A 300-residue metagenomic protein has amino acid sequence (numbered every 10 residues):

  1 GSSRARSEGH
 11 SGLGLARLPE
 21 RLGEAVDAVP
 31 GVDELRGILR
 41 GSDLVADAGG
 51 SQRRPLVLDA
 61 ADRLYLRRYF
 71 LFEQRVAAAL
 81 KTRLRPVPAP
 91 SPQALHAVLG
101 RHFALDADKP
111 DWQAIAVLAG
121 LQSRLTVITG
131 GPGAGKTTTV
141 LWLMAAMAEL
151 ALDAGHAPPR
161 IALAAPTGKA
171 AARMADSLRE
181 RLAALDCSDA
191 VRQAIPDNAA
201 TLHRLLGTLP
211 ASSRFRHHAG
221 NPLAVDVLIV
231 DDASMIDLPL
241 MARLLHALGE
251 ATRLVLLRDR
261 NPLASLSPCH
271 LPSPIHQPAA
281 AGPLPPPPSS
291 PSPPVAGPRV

Functional and structural regions predicted by a protein language model:
G1-V300: Conserved ATP-binding/catalytic motifs of P-loop helicase motor domains
